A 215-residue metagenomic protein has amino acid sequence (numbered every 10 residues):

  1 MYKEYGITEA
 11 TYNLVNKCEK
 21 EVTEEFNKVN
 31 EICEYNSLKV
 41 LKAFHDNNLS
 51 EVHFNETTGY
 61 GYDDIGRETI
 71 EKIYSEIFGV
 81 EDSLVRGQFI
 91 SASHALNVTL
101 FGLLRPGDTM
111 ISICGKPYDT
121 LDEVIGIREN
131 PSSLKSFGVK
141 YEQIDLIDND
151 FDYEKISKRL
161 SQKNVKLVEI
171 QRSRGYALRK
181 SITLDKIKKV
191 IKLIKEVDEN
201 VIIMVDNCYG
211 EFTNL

Functional and structural regions predicted by a protein language model:
M1-Y2: Generic start-of-chain signal for non-secretory N-termini
Y5-L14, T23, N30, V40-L41 (+4 more regions): Conserved PLP-enzyme active-site core in the AAT-like
N16-V80: Glycine-rich phosphate-binding segment of PLP-dependent enzymes
K72-F101: Glycine-rich, N-terminal phosphate-binding loop and its surrounding beta-alpha-beta segment
